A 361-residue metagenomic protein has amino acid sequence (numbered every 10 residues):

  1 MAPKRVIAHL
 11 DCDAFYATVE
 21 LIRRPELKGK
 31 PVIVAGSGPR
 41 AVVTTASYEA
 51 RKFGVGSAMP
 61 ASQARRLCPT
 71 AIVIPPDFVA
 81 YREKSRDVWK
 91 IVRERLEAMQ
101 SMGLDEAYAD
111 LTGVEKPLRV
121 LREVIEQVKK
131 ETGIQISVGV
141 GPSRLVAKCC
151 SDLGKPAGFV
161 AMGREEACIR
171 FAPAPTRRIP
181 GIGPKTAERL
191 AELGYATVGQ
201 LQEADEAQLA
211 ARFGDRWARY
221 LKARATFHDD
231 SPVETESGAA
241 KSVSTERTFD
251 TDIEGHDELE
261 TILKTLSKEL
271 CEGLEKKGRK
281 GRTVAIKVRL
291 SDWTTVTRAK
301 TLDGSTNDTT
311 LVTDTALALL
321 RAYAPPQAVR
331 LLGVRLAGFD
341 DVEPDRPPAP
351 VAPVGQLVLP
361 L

Functional and structural regions predicted by a protein language model:
M1-Y220, D340-L361: Gly/Gly-Pro- and Ser/Thr-rich, intrinsically disordered tail segments characteristic of DNA damage-repair and tolerance
H9, F171, R178, T186-L331 (+1 more regions): DNA-contacting surface of Y-family translesion DNA polymerases
